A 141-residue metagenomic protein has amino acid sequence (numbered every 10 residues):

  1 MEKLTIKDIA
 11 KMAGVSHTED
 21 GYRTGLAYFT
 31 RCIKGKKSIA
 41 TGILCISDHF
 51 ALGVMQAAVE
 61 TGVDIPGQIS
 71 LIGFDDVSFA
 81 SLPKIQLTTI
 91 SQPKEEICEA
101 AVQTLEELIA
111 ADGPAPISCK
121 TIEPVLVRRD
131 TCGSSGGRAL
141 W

Functional and structural regions predicted by a protein language model:
M1-D20, A27: N-terminal helix-turn-helix DNA-binding module of bacterial transcription factors
G21-Y22, I43: Short linear sequence motifs
F29-W141: Flexible loop/turn connectors
